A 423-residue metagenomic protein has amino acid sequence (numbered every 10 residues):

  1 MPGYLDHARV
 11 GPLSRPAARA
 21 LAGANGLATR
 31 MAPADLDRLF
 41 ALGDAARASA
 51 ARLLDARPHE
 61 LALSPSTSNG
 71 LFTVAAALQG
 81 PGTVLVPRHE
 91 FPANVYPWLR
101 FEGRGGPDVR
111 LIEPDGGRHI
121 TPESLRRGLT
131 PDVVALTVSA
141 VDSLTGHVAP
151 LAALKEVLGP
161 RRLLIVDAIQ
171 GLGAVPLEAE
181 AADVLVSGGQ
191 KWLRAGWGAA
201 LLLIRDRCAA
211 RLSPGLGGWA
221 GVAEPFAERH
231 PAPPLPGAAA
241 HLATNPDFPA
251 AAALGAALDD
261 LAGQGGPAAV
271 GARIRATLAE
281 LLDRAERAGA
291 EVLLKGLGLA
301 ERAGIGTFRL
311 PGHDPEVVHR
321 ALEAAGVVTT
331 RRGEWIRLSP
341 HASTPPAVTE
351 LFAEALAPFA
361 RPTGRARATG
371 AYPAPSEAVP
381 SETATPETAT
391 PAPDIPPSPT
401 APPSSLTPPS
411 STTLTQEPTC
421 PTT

Functional and structural regions predicted by a protein language model:
M1-P373, Q416-T423: Pyridoxal 5′-phosphate
R361-Q416: Intrinsically disordered, low-complexity terminal tails and inter-domain linkers enriched for S/T/G/P/D/E
